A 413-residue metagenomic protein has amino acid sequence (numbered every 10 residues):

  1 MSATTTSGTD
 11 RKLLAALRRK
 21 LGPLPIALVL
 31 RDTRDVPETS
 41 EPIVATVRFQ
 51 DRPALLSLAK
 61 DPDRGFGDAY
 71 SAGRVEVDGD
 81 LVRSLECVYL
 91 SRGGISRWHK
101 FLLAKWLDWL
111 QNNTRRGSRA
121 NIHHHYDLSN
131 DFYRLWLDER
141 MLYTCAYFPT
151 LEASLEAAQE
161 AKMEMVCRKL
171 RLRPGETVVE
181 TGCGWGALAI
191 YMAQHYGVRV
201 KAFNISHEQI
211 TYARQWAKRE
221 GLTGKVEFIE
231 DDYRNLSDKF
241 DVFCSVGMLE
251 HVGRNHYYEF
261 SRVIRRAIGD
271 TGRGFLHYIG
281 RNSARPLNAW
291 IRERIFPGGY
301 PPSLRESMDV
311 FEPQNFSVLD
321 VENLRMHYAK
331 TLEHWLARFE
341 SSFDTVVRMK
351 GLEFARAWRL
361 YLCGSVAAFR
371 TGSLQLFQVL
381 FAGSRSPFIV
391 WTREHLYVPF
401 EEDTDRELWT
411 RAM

Functional and structural regions predicted by a protein language model:
M1-Q159, M165: Feature captures hydrophobic
P174-G184: Conserved class I S-adenosyl-L-methionine
W185-Y196: Conserved SAM-binding loop of SAM-dependent methyltransferases across substrates and taxa, primarily the Class I
A213-R214: Conserved SAM-binding loop
R234-F243: A short acidic, Gly/Pro-enriched loop at the edge of an enzyme's catalytic core that lines a small-molecule cofactor
Y258-G272: A short glycine-rich, Lys/Arg-flanked "PGG" loop and its adjoining helix->strand segment in the class I
T271-I279: Conserved beta-strand signature within the Rossmann-like core of class I S-adenosyl-L-methionine
I279-I389: Substrate-binding/catalytic lobe of Class I Rossmann-like enzymes that use SAM or dcSAM, i.e., the mid-to-C-terminal
